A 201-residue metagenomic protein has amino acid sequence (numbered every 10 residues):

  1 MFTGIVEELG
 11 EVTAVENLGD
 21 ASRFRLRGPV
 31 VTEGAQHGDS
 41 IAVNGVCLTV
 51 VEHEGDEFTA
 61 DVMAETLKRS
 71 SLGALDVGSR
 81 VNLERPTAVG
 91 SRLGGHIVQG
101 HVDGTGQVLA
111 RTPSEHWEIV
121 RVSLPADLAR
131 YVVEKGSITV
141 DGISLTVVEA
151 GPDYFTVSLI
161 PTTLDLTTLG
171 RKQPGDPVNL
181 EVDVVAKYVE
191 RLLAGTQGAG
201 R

Functional and structural regions predicted by a protein language model:
M1-R201: Conserved loop->alpha-helix
